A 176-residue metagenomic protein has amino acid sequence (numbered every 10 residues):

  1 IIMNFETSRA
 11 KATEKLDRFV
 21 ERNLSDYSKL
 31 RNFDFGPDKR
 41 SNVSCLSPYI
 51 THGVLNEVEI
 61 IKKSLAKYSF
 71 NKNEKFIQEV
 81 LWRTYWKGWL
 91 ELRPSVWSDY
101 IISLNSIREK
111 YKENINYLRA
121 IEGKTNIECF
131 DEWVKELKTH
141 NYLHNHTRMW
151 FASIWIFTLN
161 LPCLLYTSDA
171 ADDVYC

Functional and structural regions predicted by a protein language model:
I1-S168: Residues lining hydrophobic/aromatic ligand-binding pockets adjacent to catalytic sites
Y166-C176: Single conserved hydrophobic/aromatic residue that forms the stacking wall/gate of nucleotide- or nucleobase-binding
